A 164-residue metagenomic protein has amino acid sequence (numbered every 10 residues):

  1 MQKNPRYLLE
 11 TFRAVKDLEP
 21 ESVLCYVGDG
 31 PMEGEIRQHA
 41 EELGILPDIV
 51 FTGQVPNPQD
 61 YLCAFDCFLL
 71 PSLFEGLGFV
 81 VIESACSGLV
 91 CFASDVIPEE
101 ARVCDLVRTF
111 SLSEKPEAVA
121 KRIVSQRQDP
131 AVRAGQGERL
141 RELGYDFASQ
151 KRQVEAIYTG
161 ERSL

Functional and structural regions predicted by a protein language model:
M1-A14, P31-R37: A conserved mid-protein helix/loop that constitutes part of the nucleotide-sugar donor-binding site
L8-T11, L24, V119, V154: A structural motif in glycosyltransferase catalytic domains
R37-G53: Nucleotide-activated donor-binding/catalytic signature segment of Leloir-type glycosyltransferases, i.e., the conserved
Q54, L73: Aromatic "clamp/platform" in nucleotide-sugar-dependent glycosyltransferases that forms part of the donor/acceptor
F68-L69: A short hydrophobic beta-strand element within the catalytic core of glycosyltransferases that build diverse glycans
V90-S94: Short hydrophobic beta-strand element within catalytic cores of glycosyltransferases and related nucleotide-activated
E100-P130: Change "using UDP/GDP/dTDP sugars" to "using nucleotide sugars
P130-L164: A charged, aromatic-enriched C-terminal amphipathic alpha-helix characteristic of glycosyltransferases across folds
